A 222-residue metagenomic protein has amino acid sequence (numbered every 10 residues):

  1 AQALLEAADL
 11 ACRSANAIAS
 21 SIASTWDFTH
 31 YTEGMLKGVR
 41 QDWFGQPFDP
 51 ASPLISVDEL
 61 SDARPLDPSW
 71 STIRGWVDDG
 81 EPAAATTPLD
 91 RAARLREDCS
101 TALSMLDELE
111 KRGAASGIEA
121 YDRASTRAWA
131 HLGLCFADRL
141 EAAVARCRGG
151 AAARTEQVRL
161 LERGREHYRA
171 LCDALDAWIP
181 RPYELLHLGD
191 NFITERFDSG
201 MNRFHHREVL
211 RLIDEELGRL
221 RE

Functional and structural regions predicted by a protein language model:
A1-L220: C-terminal non-catalytic alpha-helical accessory regions
